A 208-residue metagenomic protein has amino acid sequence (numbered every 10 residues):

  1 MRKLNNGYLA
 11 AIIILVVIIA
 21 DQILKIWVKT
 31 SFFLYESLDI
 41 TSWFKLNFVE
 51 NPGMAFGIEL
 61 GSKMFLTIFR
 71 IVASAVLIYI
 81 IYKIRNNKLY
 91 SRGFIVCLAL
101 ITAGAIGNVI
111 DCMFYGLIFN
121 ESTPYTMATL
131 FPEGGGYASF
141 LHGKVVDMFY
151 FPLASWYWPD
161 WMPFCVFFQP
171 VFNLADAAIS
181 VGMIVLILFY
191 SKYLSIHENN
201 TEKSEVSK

Functional and structural regions predicted by a protein language model:
M1-K208: Alpha-helical transmembrane bundles and membrane-interface segments of multipass inner-membrane proteins
